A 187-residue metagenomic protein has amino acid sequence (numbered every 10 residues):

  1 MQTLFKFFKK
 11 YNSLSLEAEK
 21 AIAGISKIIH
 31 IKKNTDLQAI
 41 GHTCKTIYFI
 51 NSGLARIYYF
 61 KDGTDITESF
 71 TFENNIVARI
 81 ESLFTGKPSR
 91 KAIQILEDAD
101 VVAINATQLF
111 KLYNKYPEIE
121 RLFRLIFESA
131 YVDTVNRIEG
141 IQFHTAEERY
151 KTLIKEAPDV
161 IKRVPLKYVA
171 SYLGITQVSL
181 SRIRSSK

Functional and structural regions predicted by a protein language model:
M1-K27: Cyclic nucleotide-binding regulatory module and flanking cytosolic helices
K27, L54-Y59, D100-V101: Short beta-strand segments in beta-sandwich/barrel cores
N34, K45-R56, N74: Glycine- and acidic-residue-biased ligand/ion/polar-headgroup-sensing regions
L37-H42: Short phosphate-coordinating micro-motif centered on Lys-Gly-acidic
T67-L125: Cyclic-nucleotide recognition modules
A130-E139: Short, Lys/Arg-enriched N-terminal segment that forms or immediately precedes the first helix of a structured domain
H144-K187: Phosphate-/nucleic-acid-contacting segments
